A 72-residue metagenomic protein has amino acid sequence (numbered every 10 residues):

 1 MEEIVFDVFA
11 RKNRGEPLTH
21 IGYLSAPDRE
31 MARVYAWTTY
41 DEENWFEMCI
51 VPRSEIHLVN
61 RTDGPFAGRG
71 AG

Functional and structural regions predicted by a protein language model:
M1-T19: Short aromatic-glycine-(Arg/Gly/Cys) micro-motifs in beta-strand/loop hairpins
F9, S25-A26, C49-I50: Conserved short hydrophobic patches within well-ordered secondary structure
R14, R29-M31, I56-H57: Short, charged/polar surface micro-motifs in flexible loops or helix N-caps
L18, V34, L58-N60: Short acidic, gly/pro-rich beta-turn/loop elements at beta-sheet edges and active-site/ligand-binding grooves
L18-P27: A short, exposed loop/beta-hairpin motif centered on an aromatic-Gly-Thr core
P27-N44: A short, charged, amphipathic alpha-helix used as a generic interaction element across diverse proteins
Y40-G72: Short, mixed-charge low-complexity intrinsically disordered segments
